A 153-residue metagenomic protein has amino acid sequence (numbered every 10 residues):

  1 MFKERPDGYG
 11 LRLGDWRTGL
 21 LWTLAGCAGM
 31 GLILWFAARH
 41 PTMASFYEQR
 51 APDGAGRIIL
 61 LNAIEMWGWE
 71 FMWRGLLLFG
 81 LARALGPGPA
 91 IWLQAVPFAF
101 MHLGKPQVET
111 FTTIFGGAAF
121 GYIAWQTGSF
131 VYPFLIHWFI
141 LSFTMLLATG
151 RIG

Functional and structural regions predicted by a protein language model:
F2-F71, R83: Juxtamembrane helix-loop-helix connectors linking adjacent transmembrane helices in multi-pass membrane enzymes
E4, F100-V108: Membrane-interface helix caps and helix-loop-helix hairpins in membrane proteins
D15-L20, A51-A55, A84-W92, P106-Q107 (+1 more regions): Membrane-helix interface segments
G26-G31, P87-H102, W138: Small-polar-interrupted transmembrane alpha-helices in polytopic inner-membrane proteins
A51-A55, G68-L78, Q94-H102: Short juxtamembrane and helix-loop transition motifs at transmembrane-helix boundaries in membrane proteins
A55-L60, G68, M72, F111-A119 (+1 more regions): Membrane-embedded alpha-helical segments of multi-pass membrane proteins, especially the transmembrane helices
R74-L85, L146-T149: Membrane-interfacial alpha-helical segments at the cytosolic side of multi-pass membrane proteins
G88, W92-A95, E109-G153: Functionally important transmembrane alpha-helices
